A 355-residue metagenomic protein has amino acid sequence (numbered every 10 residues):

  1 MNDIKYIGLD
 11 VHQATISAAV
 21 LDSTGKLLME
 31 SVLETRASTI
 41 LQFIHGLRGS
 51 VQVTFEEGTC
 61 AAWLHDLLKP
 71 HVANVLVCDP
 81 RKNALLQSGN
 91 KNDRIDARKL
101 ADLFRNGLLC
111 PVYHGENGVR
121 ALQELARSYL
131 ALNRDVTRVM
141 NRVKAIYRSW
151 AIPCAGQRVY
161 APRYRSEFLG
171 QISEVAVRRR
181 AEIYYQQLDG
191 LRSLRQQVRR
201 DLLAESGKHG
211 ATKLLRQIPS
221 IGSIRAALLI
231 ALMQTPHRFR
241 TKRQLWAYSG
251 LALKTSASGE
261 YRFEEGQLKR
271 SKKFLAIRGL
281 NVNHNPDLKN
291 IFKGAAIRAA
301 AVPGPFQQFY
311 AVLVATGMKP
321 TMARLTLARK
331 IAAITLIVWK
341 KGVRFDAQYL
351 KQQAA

Functional and structural regions predicted by a protein language model:
D3, Q196-I221, L228-T235: Extended, structured, electrostatic nucleic-acid-contact surfaces
D3-D22, L100: Gly/Thr-rich phosphate-binding beta-strand-loop-beta motif of the actin/hexokinase/Hsp70
A14-S38: Short glycine-rich, Thr/Ser-proximal phosphate-binding strand/loop in the N-terminal lobe of ATP-dependent enzymes
A37, F43-L86: Conserved DEDDh/DEDDy metal-dependent 3′-5′ exonuclease domain
K69, L76-E124, E167-G170, K269-N283: Short alpha-helix plus adjacent loop in nuclease-associated cores
N92, L214-R216, S223, L228-T316 (+1 more regions): Phosphate-backbone recognition surface of nucleic-acid-processing proteins
R127-L214: Glycine-rich, often acidic, oxyanion-interacting loops/wings at catalytic, nucleic-acid, or phospho-protein interfaces
S256, E264, F309-A355: Low-complexity, acidic/Ser/Thr- and charged residue-rich accessory regions of DNA metabolism proteins
